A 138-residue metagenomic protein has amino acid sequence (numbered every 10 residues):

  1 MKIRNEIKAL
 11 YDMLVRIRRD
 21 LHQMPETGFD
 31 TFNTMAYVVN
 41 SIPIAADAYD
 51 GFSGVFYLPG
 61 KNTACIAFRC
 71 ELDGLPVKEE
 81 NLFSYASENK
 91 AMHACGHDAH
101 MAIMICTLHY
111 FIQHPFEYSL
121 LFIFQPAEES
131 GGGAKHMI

Functional and structural regions predicted by a protein language model:
K2-H93, A102-I105, H109-Y118: Acidic/His- and Gly-rich active-site-bordering loop/insert found across diverse amide/peptide-bond hydrolases
C95-H97: Membrane-interface loop-to-helix entry segments
A99-I138: Acidic/histidine-rich catalytic neighborhood of metal-dependent amide-processing enzymes
